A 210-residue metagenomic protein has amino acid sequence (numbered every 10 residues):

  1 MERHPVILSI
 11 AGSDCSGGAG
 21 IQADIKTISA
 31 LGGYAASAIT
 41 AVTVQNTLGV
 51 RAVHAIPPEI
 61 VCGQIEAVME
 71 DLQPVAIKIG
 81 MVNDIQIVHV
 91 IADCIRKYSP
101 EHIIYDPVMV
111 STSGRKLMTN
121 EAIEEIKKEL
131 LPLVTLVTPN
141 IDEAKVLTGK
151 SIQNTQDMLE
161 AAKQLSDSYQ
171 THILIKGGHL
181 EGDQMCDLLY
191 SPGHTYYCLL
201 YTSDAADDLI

Functional and structural regions predicted by a protein language model:
E2-S9, S29-T112: Conserved N-terminal subdomain of the carbohydrate kinase-like
I10-S29: Glycine/serine-rich anion-binding loops at beta->alpha junctions that coordinate negatively charged ligand groups
G18, S113, V146-K150, L199: Residues that scaffold the ATP/ADP-binding catalytic core of kinase and kinase-like folds
I25-K26, V88-Y98, A122-P132: Short amphipathic alpha-helices and their capping/turn segments at secondary-structure boundaries
G49-A55, R115-N120, G149-Q153: Short glycine-enriched, charge-decorated loop/helix-capping segments at active-site entrances that position
N120-T195: Conserved phosphate/ATP/ADP-binding segment of small-molecule kinases
Y201-I210: Single conserved hydrophobic/aromatic residue that forms the stacking wall/gate of nucleotide- or nucleobase-binding
